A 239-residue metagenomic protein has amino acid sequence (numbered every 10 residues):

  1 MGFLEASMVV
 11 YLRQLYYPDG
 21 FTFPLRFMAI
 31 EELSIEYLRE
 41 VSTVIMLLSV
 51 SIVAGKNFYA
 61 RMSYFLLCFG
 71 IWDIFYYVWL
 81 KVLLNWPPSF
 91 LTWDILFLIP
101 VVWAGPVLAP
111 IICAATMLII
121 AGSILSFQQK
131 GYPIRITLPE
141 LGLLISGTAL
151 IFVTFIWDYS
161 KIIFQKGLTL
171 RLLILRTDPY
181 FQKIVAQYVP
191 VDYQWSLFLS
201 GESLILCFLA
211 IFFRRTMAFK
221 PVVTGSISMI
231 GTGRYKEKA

Functional and structural regions predicted by a protein language model:
M1-L15: Alpha-helical transmembrane segments of multi-pass membrane proteins
Y11-P18, V78-F97, K161-R171: Interfacial helix-loop-helix junctions of multi-pass membrane proteins
Y16-E32: Perimembrane loop-to-helix junctions flanking transmembrane segments
M28-L48, L98-I119, P190-L199: Membrane-interface loop-to-helix entry segments
G55-I71, P133-S146: Interfacial segments of alpha-helical transmembrane regions
D94-L98, K166-V191: Short, membrane-exposed interhelical loops at transmembrane-helix boundaries
L125-G131, A210-V223: Membrane-interface capping segments at transmembrane-helix boundaries
G225-M229, G233-K238: Short, positively charged low-complexity motifs
